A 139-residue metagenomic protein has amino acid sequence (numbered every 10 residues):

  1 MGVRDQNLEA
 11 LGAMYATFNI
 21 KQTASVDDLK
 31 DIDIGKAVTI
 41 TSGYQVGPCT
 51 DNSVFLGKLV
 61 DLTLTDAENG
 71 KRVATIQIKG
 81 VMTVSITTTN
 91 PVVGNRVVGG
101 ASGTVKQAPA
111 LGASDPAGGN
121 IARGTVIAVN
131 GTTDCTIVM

Functional and structural regions predicted by a protein language model:
M1-M139: Surface-exposed, low-hydrophobicity beta-strand/loop segments enriched in small/polar/acidic residues
